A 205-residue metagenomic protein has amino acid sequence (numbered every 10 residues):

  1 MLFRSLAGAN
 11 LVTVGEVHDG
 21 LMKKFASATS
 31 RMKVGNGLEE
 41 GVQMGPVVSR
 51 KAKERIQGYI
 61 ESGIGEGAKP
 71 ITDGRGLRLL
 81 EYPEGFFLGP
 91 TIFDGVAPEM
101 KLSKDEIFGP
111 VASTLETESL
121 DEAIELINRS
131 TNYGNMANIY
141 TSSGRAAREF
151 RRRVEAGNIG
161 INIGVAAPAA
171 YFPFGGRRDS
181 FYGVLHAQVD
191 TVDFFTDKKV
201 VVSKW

Functional and structural regions predicted by a protein language model:
M1-L2: Short, small-residue-biased leader/transition segments that mark boundaries at the very start of proteins
A9: Glycine/small-residue-rich pyrophosphate-binding loop that anchors the diphosphate of NDP-sugar donors
T13-N132: NAD(P)-dependent aldehyde/semialdehyde dehydrogenase
K33, P83-W205: Conserved C-terminal structural/oligomerization subdomain of aldehyde/semialdehyde dehydrogenase
